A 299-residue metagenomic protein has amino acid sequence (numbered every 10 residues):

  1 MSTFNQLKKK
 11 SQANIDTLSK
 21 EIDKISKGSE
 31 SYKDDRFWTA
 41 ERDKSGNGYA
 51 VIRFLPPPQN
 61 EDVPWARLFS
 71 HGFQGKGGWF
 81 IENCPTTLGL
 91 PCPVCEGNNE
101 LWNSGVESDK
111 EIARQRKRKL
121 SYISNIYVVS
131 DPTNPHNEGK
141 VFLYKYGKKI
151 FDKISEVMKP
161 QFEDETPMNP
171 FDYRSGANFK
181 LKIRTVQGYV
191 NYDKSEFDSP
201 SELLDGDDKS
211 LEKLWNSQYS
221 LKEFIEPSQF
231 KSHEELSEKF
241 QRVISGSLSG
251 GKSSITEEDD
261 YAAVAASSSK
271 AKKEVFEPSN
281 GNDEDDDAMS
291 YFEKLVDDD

Functional and structural regions predicted by a protein language model:
M1, K252-S253, A266-S268, P278: Intrinsically disordered, low-complexity segments enriched in Ser/Pro/Gly/Ala and basic residues
M1-N169: OB-fold ssDNA-binding interfaces and closely related basic DNA-contact patches used across DNA replication/repair
G28, G246, L295-D298: Surface-exposed polar/charged interaction patches
V129-V264: Compact mixed alphabeta submodule
S269-D286: Intrinsically disordered, low-complexity regulatory segments in eukaryotic proteins
G281-D299: Short acidic, low-complexity intrinsically disordered linear motifs used for protein-protein interactions
